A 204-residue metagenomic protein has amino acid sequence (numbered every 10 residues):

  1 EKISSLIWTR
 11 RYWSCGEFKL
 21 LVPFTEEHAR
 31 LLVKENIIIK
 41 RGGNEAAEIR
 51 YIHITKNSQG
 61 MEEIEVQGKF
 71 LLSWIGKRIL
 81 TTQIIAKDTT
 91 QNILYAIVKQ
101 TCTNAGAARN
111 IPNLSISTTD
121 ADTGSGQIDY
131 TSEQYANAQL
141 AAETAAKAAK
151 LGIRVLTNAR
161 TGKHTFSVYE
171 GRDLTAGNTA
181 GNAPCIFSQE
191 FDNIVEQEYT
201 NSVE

Functional and structural regions predicted by a protein language model:
E1-W13, I79-T81, K99, R109-I116 (+2 more regions): Generic N-terminal leader segments that precede the first folded domain
K2-R30, L151-G152, F187-E204: An acidic/polar, Gly/Ser/Thr-rich interaction patch typically located in mid-to-C-terminal regions of proteins
S5-R10, S14-K19, L32-I39, D122-T123 (+2 more regions): A generic short-segment signal for beta-strand/edge and adjacent turn/coil regions
L20, N110, I128-Y130: Intrinsically disordered, low-complexity, compositionally biased regions/tails
T25-D122: Surface-exposed cap/loop segments at beta↔alpha junctions
N44, Y51-I75, L114-V203: Short beta-strand-centered interaction patches in the first periplasmic/extracellular domains of large envelope
